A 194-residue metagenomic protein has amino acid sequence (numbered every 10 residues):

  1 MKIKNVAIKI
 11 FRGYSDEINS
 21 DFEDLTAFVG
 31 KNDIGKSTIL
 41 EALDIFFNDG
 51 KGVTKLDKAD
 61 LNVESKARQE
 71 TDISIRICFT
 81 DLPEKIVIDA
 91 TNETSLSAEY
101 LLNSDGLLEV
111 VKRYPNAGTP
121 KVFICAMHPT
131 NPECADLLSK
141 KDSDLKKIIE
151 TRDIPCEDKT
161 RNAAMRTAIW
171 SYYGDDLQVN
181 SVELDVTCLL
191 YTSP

Functional and structural regions predicted by a protein language model:
M1-N48, D60-E70: Pre-Walker A-like glycine/lysine-rich segment at the N-terminus of P-loop NTPase domains
N5-A7, N19, S74-C78, E109-V111: Beta-strand secondary-structure signal
T26, F79-P83, Y114-G118: Beta-strand elements of well-folded, non-transmembrane domains
E41-S104: Conserved P-loop NTP-binding catalytic core
T94-V111, E133-R152: Short, cationic low-complexity segments
C125-C134: Short, solvent-exposed aromatic-acidic interface loops
K140-D185: Mixed-charge, low-complexity intrinsically disordered segments
Y191-P194: Conserved small/polar residues in nucleotide/adenosyl-binding loops
